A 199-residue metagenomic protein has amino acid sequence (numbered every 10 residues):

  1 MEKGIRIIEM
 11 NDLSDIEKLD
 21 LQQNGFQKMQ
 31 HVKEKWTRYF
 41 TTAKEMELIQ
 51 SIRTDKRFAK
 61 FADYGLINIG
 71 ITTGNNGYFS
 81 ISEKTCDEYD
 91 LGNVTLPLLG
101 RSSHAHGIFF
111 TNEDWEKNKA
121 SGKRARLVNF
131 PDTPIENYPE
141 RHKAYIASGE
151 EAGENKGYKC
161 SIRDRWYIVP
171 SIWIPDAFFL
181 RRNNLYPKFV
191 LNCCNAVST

Functional and structural regions predicted by a protein language model:
M1-N75: Signature of N6-adenine DNA methyltransferases within the class I
E45-T199: Polybasic, glycine- and aromatic-enriched phosphate-binding surface used to engage nucleic acids
